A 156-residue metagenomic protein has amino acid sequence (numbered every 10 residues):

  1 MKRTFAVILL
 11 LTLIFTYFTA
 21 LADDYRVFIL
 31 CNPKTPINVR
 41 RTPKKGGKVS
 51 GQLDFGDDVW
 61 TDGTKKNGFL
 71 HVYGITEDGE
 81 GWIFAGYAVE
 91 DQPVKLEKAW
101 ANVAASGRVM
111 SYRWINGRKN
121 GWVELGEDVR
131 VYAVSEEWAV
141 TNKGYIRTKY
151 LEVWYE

Functional and structural regions predicted by a protein language model:
M1-V7: Positively charged n-region of N-terminal signal peptides that target proteins for export
I8-T16: Bacterial N-terminal signal peptides
F18-A22: Sec/Tat signal peptide C-region and signal peptidase I cleavage site
D23-V27, D58-T64, Y73-W100, R130 (+1 more regions): Boundary regions of SH3-family modules and the immediately adjacent low-complexity/disordered segments in eukaryotic
D24-V39: Short N-terminal segments immediately surrounding and downstream of signal-peptide cleavage
Y25, R41-G63, Y112-D128, Y132-V134: SH3/SH3-like (including bacterial SH3b) beta-barrel domains that bind proline-rich motifs or cell-wall ligands
K34, D54, N67-F69, D78-E80 (+3 more regions): Extracytoplasmic
